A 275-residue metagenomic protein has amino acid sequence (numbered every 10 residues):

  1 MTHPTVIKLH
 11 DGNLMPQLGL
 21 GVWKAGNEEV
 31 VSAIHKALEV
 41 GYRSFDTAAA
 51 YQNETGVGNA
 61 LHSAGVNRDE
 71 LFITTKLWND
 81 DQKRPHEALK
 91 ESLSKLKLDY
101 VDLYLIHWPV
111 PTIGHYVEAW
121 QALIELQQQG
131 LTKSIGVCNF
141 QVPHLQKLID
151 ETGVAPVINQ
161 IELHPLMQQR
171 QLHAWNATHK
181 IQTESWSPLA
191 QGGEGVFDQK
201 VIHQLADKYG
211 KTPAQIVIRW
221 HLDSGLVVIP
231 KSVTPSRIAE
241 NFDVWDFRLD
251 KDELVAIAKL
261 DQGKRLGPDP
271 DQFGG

Functional and structural regions predicted by a protein language model:
M1-L71, A122, L189-A190, A256 (+1 more regions): N-terminal binding-site loop/beta-alpha segment at the start of enzyme catalytic domains that lines or forms
T2-I7, T55, N59-H62, A88-S92 (+2 more regions): Alpha-helical scaffolding within the catalytic cores of extracellular/periplasmic polymer-degrading hydrolases
A25-A37, D81-K97, P143-Q146, M167-Q168: Short, acidic/polar
A25-E28, D46-G56, W78-P85, P111-G114 (+2 more regions): Acidic-and-aromatic substrate-binding clefts and catalytic sites of carbohydrate-active enzymes
S44, Y100-L103, S134, I158: Residues at the N-termini of beta-strands
R68-D81, L103-P109, L163: A short, structured active-site edge motif that brings together acidic residues
H86-I106, E125-Q129, D150-E151: CE4/NodB-like, metal-dependent polysaccharide N-deacetylase domain that modifies extracellular/periplasmic N-acetylated
P109-G275: Beta/alpha (TIM)-barrel catalytic core signal, keyed to glycine-rich beta->alpha loops juxtaposed to Asp/Glu that bind
